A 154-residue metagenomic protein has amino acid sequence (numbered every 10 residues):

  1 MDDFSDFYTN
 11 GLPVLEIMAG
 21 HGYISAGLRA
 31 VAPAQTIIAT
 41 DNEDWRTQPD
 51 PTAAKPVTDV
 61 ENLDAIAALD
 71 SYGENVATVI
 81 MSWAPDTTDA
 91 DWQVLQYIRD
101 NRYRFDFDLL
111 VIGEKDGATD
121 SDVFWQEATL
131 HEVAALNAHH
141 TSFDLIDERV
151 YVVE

Functional and structural regions predicted by a protein language model:
M1-Y8: S-adenosyl-L-methionine
G11-G20: Conserved class I S-adenosyl-L-methionine
V14, V79-I80: Receiver (REC) domain switch-region micro-motif
H21-P33: Conserved SAM-binding loop of SAM-dependent methyltransferases across substrates and taxa, primarily the Class I
T36-D41: Conserved SAM-binding motif I beta-strand of class I
E43-T78: S-adenosyl-L-methionine
T58-Y72, A84-N101: A short, acidic, amphipathic alpha-helical segment used as a generic capping/interface helix at domain edges
D86-E154: C-terminal substrate-binding/active-site "lid" region of AdoMet-derived donor-dependent transferases
